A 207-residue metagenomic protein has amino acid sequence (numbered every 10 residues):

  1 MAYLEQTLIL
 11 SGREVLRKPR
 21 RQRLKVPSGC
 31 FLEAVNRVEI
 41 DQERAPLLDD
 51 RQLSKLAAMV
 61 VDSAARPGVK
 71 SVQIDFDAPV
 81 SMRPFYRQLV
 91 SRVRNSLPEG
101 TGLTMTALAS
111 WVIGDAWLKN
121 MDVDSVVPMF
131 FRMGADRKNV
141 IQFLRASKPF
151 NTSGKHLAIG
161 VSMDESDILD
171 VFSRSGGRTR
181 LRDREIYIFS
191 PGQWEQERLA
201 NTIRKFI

Functional and structural regions predicted by a protein language model:
M1, I74, V126: Conserved, mostly hydrophobic/aromatic
Q6-V123, R132: Chitinase-like catalytic core of GlcNAc-active glycosidases
S11-E14, G114-D115, A135-F143, E195-L199: Short, charged, surface-exposed secondary-structure boundary motifs
N36, N151-S173: Active-site clefts of carbohydrate-active enzymes
V80-S91, R137-S147, E197: Active-site-adjacent beta->alpha loops and helix N-cap segments on the catalytic face of soluble alpha/beta enzymes
D124-S125, E185: Well-ordered beta-strand positions
S125-K138: His/Asp/Glu-enriched short active-site or ligand-binding loop at hydrolase and phosphoryl-transfer sites
D164-I207: Substrate-binding cleft of secreted/luminal carbohydrate-active enzymes
